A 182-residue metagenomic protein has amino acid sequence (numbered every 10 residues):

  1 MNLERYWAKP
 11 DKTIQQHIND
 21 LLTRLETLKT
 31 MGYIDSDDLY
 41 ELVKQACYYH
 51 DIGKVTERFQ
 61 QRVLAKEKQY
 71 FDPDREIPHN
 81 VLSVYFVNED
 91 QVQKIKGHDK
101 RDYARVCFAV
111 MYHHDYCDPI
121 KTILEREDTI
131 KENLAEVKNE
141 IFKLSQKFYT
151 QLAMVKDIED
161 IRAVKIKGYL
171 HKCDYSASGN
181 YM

Functional and structural regions predicted by a protein language model:
M1-M182: Metal-dependent phosphohydrolase cores
